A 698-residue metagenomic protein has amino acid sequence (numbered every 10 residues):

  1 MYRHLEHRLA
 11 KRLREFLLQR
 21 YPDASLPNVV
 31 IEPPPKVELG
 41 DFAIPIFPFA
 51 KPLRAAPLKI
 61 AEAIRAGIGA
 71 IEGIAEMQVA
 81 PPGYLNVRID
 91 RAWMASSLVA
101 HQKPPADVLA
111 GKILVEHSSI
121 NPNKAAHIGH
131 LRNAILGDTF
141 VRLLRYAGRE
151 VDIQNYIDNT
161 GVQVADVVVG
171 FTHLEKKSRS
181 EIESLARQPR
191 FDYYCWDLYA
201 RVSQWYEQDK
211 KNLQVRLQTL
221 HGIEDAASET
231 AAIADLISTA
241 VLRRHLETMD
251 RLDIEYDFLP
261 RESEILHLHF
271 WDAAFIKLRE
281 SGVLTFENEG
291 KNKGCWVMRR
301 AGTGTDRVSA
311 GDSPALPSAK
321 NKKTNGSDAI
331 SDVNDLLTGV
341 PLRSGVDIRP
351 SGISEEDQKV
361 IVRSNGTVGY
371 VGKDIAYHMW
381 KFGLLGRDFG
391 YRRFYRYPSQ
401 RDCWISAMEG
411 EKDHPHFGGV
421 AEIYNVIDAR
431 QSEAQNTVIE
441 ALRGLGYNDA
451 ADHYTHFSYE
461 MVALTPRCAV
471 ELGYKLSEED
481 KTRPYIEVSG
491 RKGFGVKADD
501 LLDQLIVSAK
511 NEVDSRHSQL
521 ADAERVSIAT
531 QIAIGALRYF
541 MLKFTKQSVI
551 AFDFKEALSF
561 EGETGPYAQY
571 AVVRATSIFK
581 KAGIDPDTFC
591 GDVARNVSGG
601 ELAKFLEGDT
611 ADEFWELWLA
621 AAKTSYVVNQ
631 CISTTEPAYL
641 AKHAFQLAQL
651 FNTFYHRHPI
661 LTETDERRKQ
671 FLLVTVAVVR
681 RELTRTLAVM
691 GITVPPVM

Functional and structural regions predicted by a protein language model:
M1-A95, D107-D312, L316-M698: Non-catalytic interaction-recognition regions
A100-V108: Flexible, low-complexity linker/hinge segments
